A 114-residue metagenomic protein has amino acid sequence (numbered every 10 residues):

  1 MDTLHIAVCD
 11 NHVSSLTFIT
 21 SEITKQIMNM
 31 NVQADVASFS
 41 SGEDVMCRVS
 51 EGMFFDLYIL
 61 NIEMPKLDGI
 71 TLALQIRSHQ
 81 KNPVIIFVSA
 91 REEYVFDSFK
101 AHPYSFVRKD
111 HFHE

Functional and structural regions predicted by a protein language model:
D10, L60-N61: Active-site residues of response regulator receiver
H12-A37: Two-component/phosphorelay signaling modules centered on CheY-like receiver
S38-L57: Acidic, metal-coordinating helix/loop segments flanking the phosphotransfer/catalytic sites of two-component signaling
S41, D68-T71: Acidic catalytic/metal-coordinating carboxylates
Y58, N82-E92: A short, hydrophobic beta-strand element within the central beta-sheet of small alpha/beta folds
P65: The feature encodes the CheY-like receiver
I70-K81: Short amphipathic alpha-helix used as the core "switch/output" element in two-component signaling
